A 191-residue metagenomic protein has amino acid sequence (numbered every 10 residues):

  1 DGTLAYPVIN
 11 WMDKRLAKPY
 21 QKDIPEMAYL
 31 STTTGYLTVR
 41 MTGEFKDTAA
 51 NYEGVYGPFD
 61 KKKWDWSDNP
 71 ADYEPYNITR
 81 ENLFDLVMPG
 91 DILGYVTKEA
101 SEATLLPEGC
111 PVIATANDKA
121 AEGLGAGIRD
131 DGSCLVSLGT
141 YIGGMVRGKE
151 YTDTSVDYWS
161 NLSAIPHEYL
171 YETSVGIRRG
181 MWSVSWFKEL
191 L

Functional and structural regions predicted by a protein language model:
D1, A5-V8, M12-N117: Gly/Ser/Thr-rich active-site cleft segment
C110, T115-L191: Catalytic phosphate/nucleotide-handling subdomain of diverse soluble enzymes
